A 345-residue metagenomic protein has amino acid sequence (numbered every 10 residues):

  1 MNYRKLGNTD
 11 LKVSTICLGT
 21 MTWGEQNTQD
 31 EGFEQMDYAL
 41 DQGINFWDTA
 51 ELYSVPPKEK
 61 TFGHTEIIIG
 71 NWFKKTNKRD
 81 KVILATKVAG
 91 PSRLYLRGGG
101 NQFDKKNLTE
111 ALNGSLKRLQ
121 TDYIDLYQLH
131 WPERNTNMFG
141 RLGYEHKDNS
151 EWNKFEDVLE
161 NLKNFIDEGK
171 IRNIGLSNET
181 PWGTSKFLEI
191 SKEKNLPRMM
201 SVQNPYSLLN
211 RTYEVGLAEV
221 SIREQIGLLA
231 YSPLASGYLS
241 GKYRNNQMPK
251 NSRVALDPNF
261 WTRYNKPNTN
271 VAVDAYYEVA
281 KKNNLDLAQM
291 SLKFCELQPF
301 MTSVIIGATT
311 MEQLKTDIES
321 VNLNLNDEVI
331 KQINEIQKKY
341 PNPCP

Functional and structural regions predicted by a protein language model:
M1-T86, K106, D122: N-terminal binding-site loop/beta-alpha segment at the start of enzyme catalytic domains that lines or forms
G7-Q26, A85-G99, Q128, P132-L142: N-terminal small/glycine-rich loop or linker at the start of catalytic domains across soluble metabolic enzymes
T15, F46, Y123-L126, N173 (+2 more regions): Residues at the N-termini of beta-strands
N27, E31, K60-H64, I68 (+3 more regions): Alpha-helix N-cap and loop-to-helix initiation/capping positions
F46-A50, I83-K87, Y123-L129, G175-N178 (+1 more regions): Short beta-strand segments at enzyme active-site cores
D104-Y123: An active-site-proximal structural segment forming one wall of the substrate-binding cleft that immediately precedes
P132-E335: Beta/alpha (TIM)-barrel catalytic core signal, keyed to glycine-rich beta->alpha loops juxtaposed to Asp/Glu that bind
